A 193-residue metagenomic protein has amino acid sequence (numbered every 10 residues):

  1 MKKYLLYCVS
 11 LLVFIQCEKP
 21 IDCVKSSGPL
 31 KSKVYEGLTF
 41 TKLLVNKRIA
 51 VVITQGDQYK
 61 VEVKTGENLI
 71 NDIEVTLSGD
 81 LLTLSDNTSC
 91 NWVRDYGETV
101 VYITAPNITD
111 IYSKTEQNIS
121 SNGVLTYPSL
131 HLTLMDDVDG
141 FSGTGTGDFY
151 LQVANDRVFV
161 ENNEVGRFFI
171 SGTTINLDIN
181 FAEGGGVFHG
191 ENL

Functional and structural regions predicted by a protein language model:
M1-Q16: Sec-dependent bacterial lipoprotein signal peptides
C17-I70, N87-Y102, V138-Y150: Short acidic/polar N-terminal linker immediately downstream of export determinants
T41-I53, V101-Y102, I108-L193: Extended, compositionally simple hydrophobic/Ser/Thr-rich segments that build repetitive fibrous architectures
K60, G79-L81: A generic structural signal for beta-strand entry/edge sites
L81-N87: Short carbohydrate-recognition loop motifs
